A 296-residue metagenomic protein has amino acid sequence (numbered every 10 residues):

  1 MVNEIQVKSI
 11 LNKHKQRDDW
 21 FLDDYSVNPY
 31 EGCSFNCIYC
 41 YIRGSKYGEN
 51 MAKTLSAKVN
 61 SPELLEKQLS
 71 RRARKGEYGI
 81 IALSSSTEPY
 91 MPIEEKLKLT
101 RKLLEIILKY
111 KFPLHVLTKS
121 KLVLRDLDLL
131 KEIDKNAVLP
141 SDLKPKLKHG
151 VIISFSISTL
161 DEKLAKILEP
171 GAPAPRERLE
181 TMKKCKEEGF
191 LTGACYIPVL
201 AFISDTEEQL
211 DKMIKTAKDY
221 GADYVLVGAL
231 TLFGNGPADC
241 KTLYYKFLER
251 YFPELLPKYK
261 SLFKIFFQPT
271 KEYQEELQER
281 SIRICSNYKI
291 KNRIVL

Functional and structural regions predicted by a protein language model:
M1-Y30, S34-I152, K163, L179: Conserved Radical SAM active-site core
V2-N12, E180, K184, D205-L296: Auxiliary Fe-S-binding modules of radical SAM enzymes
K53-A57, E95-K98, E169-E177, D205-K212 (+1 more regions): Alpha-helix N-cap and loop-to-helix initiation/capping positions
I80-A82, P113-H115, G150-S154, L191-C195 (+2 more regions): Structural preference for beta-strand elements that scaffold enzyme active sites
H115, L143-D161, D223-T231, Y251-L256: Non-cysteine beta-strand/loop elements that form the S-adenosyl-L-methionine
K121-L124, L200-D211: Active-site glycine- and acidic-residue-rich loops that bind and position anionic ligands or nucleotide-like cofactors
S156, L160-L164, E169-G171, K184-T206 (+1 more regions): Conserved strand-turn element in the central/C-terminal portion of the radical SAM core barrel that lines
